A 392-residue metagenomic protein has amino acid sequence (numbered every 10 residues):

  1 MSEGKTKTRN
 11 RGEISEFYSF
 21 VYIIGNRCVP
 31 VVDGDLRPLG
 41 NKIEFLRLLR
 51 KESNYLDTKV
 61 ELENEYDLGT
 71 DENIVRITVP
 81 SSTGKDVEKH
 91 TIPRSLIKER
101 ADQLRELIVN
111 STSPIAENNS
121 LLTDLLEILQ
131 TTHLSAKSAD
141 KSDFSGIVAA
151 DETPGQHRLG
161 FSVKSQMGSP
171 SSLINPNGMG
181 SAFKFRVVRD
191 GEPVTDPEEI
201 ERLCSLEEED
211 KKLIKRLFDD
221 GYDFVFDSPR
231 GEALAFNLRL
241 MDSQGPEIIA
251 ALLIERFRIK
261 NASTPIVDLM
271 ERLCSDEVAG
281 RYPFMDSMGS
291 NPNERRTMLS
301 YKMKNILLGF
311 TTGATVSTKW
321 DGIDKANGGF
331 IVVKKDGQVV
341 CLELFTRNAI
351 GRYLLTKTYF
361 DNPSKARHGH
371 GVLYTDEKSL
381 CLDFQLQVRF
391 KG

Functional and structural regions predicted by a protein language model:
M1-K141, G146-G392: Short, positively charged
